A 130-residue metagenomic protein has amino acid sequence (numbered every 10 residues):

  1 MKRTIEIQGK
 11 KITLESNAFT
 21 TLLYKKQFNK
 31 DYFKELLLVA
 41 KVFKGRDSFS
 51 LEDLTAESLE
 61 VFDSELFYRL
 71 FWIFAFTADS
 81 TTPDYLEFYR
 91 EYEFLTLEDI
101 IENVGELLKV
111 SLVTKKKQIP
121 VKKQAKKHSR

Functional and structural regions predicted by a protein language model:
M1-K11, F19-T21, D31-E60, E65 (+1 more regions): Charged interaction scaffolds used for protein-protein
